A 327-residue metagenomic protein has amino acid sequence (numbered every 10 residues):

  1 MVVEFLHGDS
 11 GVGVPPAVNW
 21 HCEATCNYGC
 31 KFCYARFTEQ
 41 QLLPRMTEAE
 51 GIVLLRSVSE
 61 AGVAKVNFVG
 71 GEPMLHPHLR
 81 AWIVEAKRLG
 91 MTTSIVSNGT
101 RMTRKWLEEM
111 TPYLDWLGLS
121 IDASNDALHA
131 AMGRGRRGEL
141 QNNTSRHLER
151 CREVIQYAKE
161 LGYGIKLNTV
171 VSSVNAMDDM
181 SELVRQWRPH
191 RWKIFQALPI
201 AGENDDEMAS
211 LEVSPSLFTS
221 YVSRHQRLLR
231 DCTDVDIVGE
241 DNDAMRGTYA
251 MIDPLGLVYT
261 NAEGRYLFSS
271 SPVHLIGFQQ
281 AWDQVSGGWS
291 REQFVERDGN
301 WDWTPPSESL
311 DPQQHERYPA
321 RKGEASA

Functional and structural regions predicted by a protein language model:
M1-N19, E60, R297-G299, S309 (+3 more regions): N-terminal [4Fe-4S]-dependent radical SAM core
V2-S94, R101-E108: Conserved alpha-helical substructure of the radical SAM core
N19-E23, V69, S94-N98, G118-D122 (+3 more regions): A cross-family glycoside hydrolase active-site/sugar-binding cleft signature
S59, E109-Y113, V184-R188: Acidic (Asp/Glu)-rich catalytic clusters
V63, M91, L114, E160-Y163: A short helix->loop->beta-strand "cap" motif at the edges of active sites that frequently abuts
R80, R104-M110, A176-V184: Distinct, well-ordered alpha-helical segments
A127-G247, I252-P254, V258-S326: Radical SAM enzyme [4Fe-4S]-AdoMet core and its adjacent flexible, acidic and glycine-rich loops/tails across
